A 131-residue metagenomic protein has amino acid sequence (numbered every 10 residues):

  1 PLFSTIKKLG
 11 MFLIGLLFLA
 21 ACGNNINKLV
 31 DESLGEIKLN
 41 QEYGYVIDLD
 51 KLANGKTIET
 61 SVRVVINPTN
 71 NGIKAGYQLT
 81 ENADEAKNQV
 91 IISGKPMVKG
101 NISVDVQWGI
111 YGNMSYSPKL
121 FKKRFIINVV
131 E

Functional and structural regions predicted by a protein language model:
P1-M11: Bacterial N-terminal signal peptides that target proteins for export
L19-A21: C-terminal motif of bacterial Sec signal peptides marking the signal peptidase cleavage site
G23-N25: Bacterial signal peptide processing site
L29-I66, F125-V130: Solvent-exposed, low-complexity, repeat-rich "mucin-like" stalks and linkers
E59-Q89: Low-complexity "stalk/linker" and mucin-like segments enriched in Ser/Thr/Pro/Ala/Gly
I91-N101: Extracellular/luminal low-complexity segments enriched in Ser/Thr/Pro
M97, Q107-Y111: Beta-strand-rich extracellular modules
S115-E131: C-terminal edge beta-strand
